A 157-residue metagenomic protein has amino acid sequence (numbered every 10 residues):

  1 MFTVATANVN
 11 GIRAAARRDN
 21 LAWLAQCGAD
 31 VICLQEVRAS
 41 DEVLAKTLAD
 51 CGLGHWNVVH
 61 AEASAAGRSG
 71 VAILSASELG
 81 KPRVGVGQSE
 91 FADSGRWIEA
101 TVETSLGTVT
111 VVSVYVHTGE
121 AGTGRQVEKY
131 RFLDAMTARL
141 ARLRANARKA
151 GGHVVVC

Functional and structural regions predicted by a protein language model:
M1-A15: Mobile, glycine- and charge-enriched loop segments and immediately flanking short secondary-structure elements within
V4-N8, L24-V43, V111, L140-C157: Active-site beta-strand/loop signature of hydrolases that rely on acidic residues for catalysis
R13-Q26: Short, acidic/polar
L21-L24, L48-G52, E128-K129: Glycine-rich, phosphate-binding/catalytic loops in enzymes
V37-A121: Structured beta-strand-rich core segments of catalytic domains in phosphoester-bond hydrolases
E99-T101, R139-R142: Structured catalytic cores of enzymes that bind and process phosphorylated ligands/cofactors
T118-Y130: Active-site-proximal segments of metal-dependent phosphoesterases and phosphodiesterases across multiple
E128-L140: Long, well-ordered alpha-helical scaffolding segments within enzyme catalytic domains, especially pronounced
